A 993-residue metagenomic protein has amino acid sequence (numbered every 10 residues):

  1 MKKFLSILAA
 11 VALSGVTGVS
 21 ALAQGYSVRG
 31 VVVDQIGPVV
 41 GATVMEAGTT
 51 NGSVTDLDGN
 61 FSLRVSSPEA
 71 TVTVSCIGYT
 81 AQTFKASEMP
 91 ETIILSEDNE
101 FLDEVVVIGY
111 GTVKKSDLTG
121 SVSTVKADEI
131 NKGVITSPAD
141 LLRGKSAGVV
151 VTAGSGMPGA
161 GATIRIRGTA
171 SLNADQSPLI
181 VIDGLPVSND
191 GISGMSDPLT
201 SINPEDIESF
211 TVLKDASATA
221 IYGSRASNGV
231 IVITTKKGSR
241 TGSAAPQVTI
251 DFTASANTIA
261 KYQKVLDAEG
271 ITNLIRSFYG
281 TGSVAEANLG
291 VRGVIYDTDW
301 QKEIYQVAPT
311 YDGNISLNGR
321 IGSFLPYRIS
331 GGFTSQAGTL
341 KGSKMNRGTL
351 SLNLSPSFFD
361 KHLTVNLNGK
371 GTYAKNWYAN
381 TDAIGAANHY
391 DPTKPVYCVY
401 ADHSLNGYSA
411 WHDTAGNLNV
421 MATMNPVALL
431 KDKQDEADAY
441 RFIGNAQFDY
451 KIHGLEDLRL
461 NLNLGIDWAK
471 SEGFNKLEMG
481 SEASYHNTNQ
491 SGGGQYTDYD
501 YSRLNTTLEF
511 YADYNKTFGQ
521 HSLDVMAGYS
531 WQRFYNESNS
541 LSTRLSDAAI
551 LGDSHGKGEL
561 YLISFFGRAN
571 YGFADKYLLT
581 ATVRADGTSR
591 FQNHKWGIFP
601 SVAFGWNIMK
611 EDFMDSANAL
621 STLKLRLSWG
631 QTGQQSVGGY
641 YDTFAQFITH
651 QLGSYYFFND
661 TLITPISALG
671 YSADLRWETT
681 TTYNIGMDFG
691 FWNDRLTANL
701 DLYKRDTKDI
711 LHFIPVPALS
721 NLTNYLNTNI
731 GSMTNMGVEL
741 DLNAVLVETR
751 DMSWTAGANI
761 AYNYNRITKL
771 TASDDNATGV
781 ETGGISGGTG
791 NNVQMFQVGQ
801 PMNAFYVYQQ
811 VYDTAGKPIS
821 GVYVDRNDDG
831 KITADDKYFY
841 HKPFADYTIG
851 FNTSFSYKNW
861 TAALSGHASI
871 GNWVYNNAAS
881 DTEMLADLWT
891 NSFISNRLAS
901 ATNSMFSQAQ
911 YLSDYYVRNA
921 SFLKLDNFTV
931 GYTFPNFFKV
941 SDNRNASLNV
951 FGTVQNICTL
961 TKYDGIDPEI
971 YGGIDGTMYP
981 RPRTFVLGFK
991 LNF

Functional and structural regions predicted by a protein language model:
M1-T372, N380, A415-L418, I443-G444 (+3 more regions): Short, small/polar-rich motifs associated with maturation and membrane association, primarily at protein termini
I36, A42, V65, D190 (+5 more regions): Short linear motifs in exposed loops
V44, V74, I180, Y571 (+3 more regions): Short aromatic-centered micro-motifs
I130, S177, I207, A308-Y311 (+13 more regions): Extracellular/periplasmic, surface-exposed regions of secreted and cell-surface proteins
A139-R143, Y725-T734, D775-F805, F839-S854 (+2 more regions): C-terminal extracellular loops and terminal segments of Gram-negative outer membrane beta-barrel proteins
T249-G293, T728, V745-P843, D942 (+1 more regions): Conserved small-residue
N257, L289, V427, T588 (+2 more regions): Extracytoplasmic gating/loop element in the C-terminal half of outer-membrane beta-barrel translocons and assembly
K842-Y875: Glycine-rich, aromatic-lined ligand/substrate-binding cores of catalytic and carbohydrate-binding domains
